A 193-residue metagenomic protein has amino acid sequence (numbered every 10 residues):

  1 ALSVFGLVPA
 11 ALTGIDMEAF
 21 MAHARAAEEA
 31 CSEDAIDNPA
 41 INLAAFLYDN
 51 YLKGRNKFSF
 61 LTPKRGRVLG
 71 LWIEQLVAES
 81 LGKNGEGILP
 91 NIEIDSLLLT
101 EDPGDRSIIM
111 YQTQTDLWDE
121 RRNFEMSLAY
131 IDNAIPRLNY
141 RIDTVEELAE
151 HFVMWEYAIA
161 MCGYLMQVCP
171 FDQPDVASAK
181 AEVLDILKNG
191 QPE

Functional and structural regions predicted by a protein language model:
A1-I108, Y157, M161-E193: Active-site phosphate/pyrophosphate-binding segments
L2, E147-E150: Short, charged, surface-exposed secondary-structure boundary motifs
L89-L148: Helicase-primase coupling helices
E150-Y157: Short glycine/proline-rich, acidic loop/turn segments that cap or connect secondary-structure elements
